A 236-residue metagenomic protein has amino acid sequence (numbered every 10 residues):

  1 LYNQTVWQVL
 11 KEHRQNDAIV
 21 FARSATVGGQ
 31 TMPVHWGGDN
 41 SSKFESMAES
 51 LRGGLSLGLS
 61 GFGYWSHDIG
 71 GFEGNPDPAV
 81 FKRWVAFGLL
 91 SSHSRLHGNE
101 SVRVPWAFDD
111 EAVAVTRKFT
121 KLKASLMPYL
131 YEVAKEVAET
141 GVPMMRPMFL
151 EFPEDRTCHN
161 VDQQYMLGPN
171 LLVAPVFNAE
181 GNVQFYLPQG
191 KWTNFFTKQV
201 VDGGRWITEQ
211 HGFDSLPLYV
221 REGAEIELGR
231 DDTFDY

Functional and structural regions predicted by a protein language model:
L1-E222, G229: Catalytic-domain carbohydrate-binding cleft regions of carbohydrate-active enzymes
E227-Y236: Edge strands and adjacent loops of beta-rich recognition modules
